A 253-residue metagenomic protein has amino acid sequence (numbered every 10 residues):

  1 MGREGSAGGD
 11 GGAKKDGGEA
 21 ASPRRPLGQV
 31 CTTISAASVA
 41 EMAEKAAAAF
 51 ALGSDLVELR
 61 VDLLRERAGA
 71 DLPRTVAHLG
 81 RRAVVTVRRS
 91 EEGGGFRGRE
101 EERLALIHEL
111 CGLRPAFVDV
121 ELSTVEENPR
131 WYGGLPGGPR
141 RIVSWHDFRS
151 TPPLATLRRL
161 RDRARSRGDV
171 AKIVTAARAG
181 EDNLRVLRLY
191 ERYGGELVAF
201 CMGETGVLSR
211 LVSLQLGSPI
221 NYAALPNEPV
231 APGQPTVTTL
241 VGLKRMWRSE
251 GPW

Functional and structural regions predicted by a protein language model:
G2-R3, G17-G93, E100: Conserved N-terminal beta1-alpha1 strand-loop-helix module at the mouth
P26-V30, G53-D55, L79-A83, R114-A116 (+4 more regions): Short, well-ordered coil/turn segments that N-cap beta-strands
S35, L56-L64, I107, L113-N128 (+3 more regions): Catalytic beta/alpha-barrel core
A37-F50, R99-H108, P152-D162: Short, acidic/polar
A47-L52, A68-G80, E109-G112, P129-G138 (+2 more regions): Acidic (Asp/Glu)-rich catalytic clusters
L63-A77, L122-P136, P152-A155, R178-Y190 (+1 more regions): Active-site-adjacent beta->alpha loops and helix N-cap segments on the catalytic face of soluble alpha/beta enzymes
A83-E127: Glycine/small-residue-rich loop that forms an oxyanion/phosphate-binding "nest" at active or ligand-binding sites
Y190-W253: C-terminal alpha-helical cap/extension of soluble enzyme domains
